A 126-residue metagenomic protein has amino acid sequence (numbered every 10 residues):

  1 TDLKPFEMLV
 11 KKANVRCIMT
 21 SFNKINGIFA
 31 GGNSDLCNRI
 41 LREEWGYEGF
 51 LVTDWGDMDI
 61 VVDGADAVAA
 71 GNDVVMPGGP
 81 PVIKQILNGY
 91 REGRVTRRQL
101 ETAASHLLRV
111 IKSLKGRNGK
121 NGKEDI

Functional and structural regions predicted by a protein language model:
T1-I126: Glycoside hydrolase catalytic-domain context in secreted enzymes
